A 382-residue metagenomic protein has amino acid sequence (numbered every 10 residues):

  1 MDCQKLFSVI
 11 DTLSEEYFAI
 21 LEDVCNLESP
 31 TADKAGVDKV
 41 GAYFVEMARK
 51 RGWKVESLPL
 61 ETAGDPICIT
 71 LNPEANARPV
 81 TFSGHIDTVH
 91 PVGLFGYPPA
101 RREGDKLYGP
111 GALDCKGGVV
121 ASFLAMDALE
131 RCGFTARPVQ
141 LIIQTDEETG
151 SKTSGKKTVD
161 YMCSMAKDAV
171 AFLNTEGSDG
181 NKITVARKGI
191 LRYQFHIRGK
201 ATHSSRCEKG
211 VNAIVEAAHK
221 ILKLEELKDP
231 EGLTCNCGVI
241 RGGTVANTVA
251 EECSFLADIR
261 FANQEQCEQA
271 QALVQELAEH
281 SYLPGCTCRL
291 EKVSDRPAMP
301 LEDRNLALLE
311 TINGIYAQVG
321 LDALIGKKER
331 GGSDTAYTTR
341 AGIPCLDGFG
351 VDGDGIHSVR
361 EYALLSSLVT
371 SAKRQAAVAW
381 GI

Functional and structural regions predicted by a protein language model:
M1-K5, T12, S29, E56-P59 (+4 more regions): Metal-dependent amide/peptide-bond hydrolase catalytic core, centered on the "pita-bread" metallohydrolase fold
D2-P110, R131-F134, G314-Y316, T335: Acidic/His- and Gly-rich active-site-bordering loop/insert found across diverse amide/peptide-bond hydrolases
P66, Y97, P138, F172 (+2 more regions): Broad gene-expression machinery/nucleic-acid interaction feature
P79-T81, L107, V170-N174, R192-Q194 (+1 more regions): Short glycine-aspartate micro-motif
S83-G84, I142-Q144, F172-E176, H196-R198 (+1 more regions): Short beta-strand segments
H90, K106-V120, H203: Glycine/serine-rich anion-binding loops at beta->alpha junctions that coordinate negatively charged ligand groups
G109-L113, Q144-G150, T202-V211: Flexible, glycine/proline-enriched loop segments at strand-loop-helix junctions that form or flank small-ligand binding
K116-K188: Acidic/histidine-rich catalytic neighborhood of metal-dependent amide-processing enzymes
